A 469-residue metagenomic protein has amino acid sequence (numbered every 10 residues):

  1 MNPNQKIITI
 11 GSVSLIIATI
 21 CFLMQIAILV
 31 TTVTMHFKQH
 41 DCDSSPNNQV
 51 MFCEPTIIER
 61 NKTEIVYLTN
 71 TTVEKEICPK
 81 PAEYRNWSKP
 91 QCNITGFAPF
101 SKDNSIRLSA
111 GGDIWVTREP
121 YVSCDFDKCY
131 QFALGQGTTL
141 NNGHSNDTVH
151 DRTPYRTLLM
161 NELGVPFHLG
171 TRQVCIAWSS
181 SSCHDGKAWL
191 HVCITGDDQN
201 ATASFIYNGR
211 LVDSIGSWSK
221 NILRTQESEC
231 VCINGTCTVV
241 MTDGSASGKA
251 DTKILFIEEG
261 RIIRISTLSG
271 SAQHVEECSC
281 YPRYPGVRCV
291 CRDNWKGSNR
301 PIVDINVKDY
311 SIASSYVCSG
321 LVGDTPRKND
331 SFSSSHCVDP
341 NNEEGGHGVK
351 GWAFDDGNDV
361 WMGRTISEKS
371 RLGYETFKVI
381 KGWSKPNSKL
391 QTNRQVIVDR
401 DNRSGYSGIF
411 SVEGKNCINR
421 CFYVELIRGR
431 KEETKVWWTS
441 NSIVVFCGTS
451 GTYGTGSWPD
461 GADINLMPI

Functional and structural regions predicted by a protein language model:
I8-K38: Alpha-helical transmembrane segments in eukaryotic/viral proteins
Q49-I77, R172-V174, G270: Serine/threonine-rich low-complexity intrinsically disordered regions
N61, N70, N86, N93 (+5 more regions): N-linked glycosylation sites
E76, C289-C291: Extracellular cysteine-rich, disulfide-stabilized repeat modules
A201-G209, T252-I254, K381: Short, surface-exposed beta-strand/strand-loop-strand elements in extracellular ectodomains
V212-K220, L268, L390-G405: Solvent-exposed serine/threonine-rich low-complexity stretches and specific carbohydrate-binding patches
M241-A246: Short beta-strand-plus-loop segments that form exposed binding edges in beta-rich domains
